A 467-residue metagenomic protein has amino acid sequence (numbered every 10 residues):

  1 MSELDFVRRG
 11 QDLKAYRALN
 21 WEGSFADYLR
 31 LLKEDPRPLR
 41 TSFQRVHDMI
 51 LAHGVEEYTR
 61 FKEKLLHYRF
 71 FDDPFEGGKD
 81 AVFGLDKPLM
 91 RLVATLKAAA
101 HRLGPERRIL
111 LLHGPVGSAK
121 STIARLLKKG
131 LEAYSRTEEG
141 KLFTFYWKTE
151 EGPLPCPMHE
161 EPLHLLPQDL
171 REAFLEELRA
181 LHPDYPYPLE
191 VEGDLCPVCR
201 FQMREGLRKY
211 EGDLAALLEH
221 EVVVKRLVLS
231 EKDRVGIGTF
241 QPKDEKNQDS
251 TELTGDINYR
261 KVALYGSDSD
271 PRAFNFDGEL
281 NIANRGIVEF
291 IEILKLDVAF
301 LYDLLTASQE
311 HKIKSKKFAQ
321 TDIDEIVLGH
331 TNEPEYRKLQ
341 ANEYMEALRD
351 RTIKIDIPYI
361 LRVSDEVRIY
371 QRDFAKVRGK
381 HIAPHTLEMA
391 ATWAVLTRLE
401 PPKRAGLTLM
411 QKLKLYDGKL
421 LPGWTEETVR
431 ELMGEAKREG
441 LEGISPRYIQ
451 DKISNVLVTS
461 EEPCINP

Functional and structural regions predicted by a protein language model:
M1-E56: N-terminal accessory segments that target, anchor, or regulate ATP-driven/P-loop NTPase machines and associated
P36-P467: Conserved ASCE/P-loop NTPase catalytic core
